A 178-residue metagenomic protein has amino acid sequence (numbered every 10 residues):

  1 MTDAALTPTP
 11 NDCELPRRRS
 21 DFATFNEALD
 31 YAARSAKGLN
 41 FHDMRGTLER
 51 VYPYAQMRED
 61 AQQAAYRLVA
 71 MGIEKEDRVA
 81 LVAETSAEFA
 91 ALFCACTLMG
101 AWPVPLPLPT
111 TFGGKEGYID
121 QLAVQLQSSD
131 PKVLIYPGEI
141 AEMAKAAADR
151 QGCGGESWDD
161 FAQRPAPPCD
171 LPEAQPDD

Functional and structural regions predicted by a protein language model:
A4-P10, E27-Y52: AMP-dependent adenylate-forming
E14-A23, A123, W158-D178: Flexible, low-complexity linker/hinge segments
N40-C94, T111-Y118, Q163-A174: Conserved AMP-binding/adenylate-forming core of the ANL superfamily
V69, C94-P105, V124, S128: Short hydrophobic alpha-helices that are characteristic scaffold elements of the AMP-binding
E74, W102, K132: Short acidic/polar active-site loop segments enriched in Thr and Asp
A83, Y136-P137, G154-Q163: Short beta-strand elements of ligand-binding domains
L108-I135, A141-A146, R164-P168: Conserved ATP-dependent adenylate/AMP-binding module captured primarily in the ANL superfamily
